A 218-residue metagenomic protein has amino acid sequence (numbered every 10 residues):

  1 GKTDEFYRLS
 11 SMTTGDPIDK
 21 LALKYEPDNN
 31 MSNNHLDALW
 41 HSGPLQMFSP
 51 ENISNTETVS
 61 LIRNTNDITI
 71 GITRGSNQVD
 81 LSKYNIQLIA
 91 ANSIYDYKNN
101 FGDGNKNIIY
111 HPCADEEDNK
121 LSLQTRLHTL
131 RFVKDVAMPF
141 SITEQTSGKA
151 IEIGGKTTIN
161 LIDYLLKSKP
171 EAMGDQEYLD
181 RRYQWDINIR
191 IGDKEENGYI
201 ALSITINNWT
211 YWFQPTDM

Functional and structural regions predicted by a protein language model:
G1-L9, V79-M173, Q214-M218: Tryptophan-paired
G1-T65: Short, low-hydrophobicity acidic/polar segments
P50-S54, L121-L123, R182: Solvent-exposed, conformationally flexible loop/turn segments
I53-N55, N64, Q124, K134 (+1 more regions): Residues that act as N-cap/strand-start positions at coil-to-secondary-structure junctions
V59, I70, I86, F140-I142 (+2 more regions): Hydrophobic beta-strand residues in large extracellular and virion-surface proteins
N66-I68, W209: Short structural boundary motif marking the start of a folded domain
G71-D80: Structural motif
G174-M218: Hydrophobic, glycine-enriched assembly/anchoring segments
